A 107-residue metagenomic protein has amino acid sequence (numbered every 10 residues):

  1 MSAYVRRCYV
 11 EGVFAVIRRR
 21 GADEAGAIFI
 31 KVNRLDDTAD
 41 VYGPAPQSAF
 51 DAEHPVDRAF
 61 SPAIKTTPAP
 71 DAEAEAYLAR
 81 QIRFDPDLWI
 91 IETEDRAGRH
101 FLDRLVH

Functional and structural regions predicted by a protein language model:
M1, F14-A15, F60, I90: Generic preference for hydrophobic/aromatic residues in regular secondary structure cores
A3-I17: Phosphate-interacting basic helix/loop segments used at nucleotide- and nucleic-acid interfaces
E11, E24-G26, F84-D87: Short, basic and Ser/Thr-rich N-terminal targeting/leader segments
F14-Q47: Short, well-structured hydrophobic secondary-structure segments
A45, A52-H107: Helix-rich interaction surfaces within compact, conserved domain-sized segments that mediate assembly or partner
